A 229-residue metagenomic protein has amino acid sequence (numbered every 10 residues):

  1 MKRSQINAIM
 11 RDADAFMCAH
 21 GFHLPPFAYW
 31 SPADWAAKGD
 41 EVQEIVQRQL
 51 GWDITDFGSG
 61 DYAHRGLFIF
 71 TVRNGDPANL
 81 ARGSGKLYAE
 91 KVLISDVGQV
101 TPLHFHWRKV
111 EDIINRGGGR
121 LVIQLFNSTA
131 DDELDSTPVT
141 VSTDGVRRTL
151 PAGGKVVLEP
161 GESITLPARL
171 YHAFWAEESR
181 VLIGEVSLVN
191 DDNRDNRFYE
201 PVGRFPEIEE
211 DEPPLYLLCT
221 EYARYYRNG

Functional and structural regions predicted by a protein language model:
M1-Y88, L215-E221: A short, N-terminal "cap"/entry segment at the start of jelly-roll beta-barrel domains of the cupin/DSBH fold
K2, A130-T149, W175-G229: Double-stranded beta-helix
A78-A89, V100-D112, R116-G117: A short beta-loop-beta micro-motif enriched in histidine and acidic residues
A89-V97, D135-T137: Short, positively charged
K91, E111-D112, G154, E162: Short, conserved secondary-structure segments in the cores of folded domains
D96, A152-E178, I183-L188: Conserved metal-binding segment of the jelly-roll/cupin
D96-V97, K109-E111, N115-D131: Glycine- and acidic-residue-biased ligand/ion/polar-headgroup-sensing regions
